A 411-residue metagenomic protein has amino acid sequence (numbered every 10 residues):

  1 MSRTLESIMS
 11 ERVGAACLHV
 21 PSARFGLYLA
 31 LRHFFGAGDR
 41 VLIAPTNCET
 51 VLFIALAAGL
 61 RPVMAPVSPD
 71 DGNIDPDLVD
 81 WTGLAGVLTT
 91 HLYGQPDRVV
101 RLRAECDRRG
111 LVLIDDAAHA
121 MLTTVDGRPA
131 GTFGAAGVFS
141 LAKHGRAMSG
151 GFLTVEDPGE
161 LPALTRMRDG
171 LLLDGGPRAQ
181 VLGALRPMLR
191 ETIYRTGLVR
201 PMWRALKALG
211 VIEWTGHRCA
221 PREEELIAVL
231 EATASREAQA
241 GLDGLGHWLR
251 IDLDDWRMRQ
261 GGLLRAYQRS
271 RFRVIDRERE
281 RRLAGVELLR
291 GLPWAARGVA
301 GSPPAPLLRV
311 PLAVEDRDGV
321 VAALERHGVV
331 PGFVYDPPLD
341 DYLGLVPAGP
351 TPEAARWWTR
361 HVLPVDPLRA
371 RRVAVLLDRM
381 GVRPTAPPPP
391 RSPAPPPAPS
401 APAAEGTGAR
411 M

Functional and structural regions predicted by a protein language model:
M1-F25, T46, R282: Conserved N-terminal alpha-helix of the aminotransferase class I/II PLP-enzyme fold
S7-I8, R32-T124: PLP-dependent aminotransferase-like
F133-D169, V211-T215: Active-site PLP attachment segment
T154, P311-E315: Short hydrophobic/aromatic beta-strand micro-patches that form the beta-sheet surface supporting nucleotide- or nucleic
E160-R259: Active-site C-terminal subdomain of aminotransferase-like
G176-Q180, R297-P303, G319-V362, D378 (+2 more regions): Conserved PLP cofactor-binding pocket of PLP-dependent enzymes
L226-F272, R279-E287, R297-P311: Conserved glycine-rich beta-strand-loop-beta hairpin in the small C-terminal domain of fold type I
